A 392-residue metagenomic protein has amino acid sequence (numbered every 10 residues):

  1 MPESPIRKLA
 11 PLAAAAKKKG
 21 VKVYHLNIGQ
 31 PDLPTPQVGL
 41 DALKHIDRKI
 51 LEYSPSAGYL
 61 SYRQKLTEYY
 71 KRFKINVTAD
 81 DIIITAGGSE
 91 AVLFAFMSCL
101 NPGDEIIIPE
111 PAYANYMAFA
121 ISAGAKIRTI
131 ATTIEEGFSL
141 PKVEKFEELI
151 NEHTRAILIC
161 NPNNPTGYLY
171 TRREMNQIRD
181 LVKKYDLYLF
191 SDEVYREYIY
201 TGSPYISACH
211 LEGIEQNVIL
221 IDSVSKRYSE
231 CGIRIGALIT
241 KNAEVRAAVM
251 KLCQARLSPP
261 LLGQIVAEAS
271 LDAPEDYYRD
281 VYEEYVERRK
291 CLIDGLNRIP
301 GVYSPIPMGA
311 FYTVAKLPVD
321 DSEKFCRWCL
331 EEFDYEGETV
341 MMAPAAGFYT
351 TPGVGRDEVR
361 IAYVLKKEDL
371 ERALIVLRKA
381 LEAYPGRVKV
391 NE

Functional and structural regions predicted by a protein language model:
P2, L9, A16-Y24, I28-I46 (+1 more regions): PLP-dependent class I/II
A14, T67, K71, F96-M97: Generic structural signal for well-ordered alpha-helical scaffold segments
K49: Basic nucleic-acid-binding alpha-helical/helix-turn surface characteristic of O6-alkylguanine DNA
Y53-A86: Conserved N-terminal alpha-helix of the aminotransferase class I/II PLP-enzyme fold
